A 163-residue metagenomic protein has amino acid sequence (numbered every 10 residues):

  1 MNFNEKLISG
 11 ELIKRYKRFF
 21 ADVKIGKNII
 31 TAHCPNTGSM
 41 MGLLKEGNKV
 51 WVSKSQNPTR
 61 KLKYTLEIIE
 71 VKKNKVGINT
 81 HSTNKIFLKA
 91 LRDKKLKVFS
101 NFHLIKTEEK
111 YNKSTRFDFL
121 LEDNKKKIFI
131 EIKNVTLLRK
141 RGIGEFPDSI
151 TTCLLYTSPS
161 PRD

Functional and structural regions predicted by a protein language model:
G10, F117-D148, P161: Conserved catalytic cores of phosphodiester-cleaving nucleases, focusing on short active-site segments
R18-D22: Short aromatic-glycine-enriched beta-strand elements
I29-M41: Beta-strand/loop nucleic-acid-binding surfaces
M40-V50: Short nucleic-acid-contacting surface segments enriched for D/E, G, S/T with interspersed K/R
M41, K72-K106: Acidic-basic catalytic patches of nuclease active cores, encompassing PD-(D/E)XK and other metal-cofactor nuclease
K54-T59: Short, charged beta-turn/beta-strand-edge "cap" motif at the junction between a beta-strand and an adjacent loop
R60-V71: OB-fold/S1-family single-stranded nucleic acid-binding modules
Y156-D163: Conserved small/polar residues in nucleotide/adenosyl-binding loops
